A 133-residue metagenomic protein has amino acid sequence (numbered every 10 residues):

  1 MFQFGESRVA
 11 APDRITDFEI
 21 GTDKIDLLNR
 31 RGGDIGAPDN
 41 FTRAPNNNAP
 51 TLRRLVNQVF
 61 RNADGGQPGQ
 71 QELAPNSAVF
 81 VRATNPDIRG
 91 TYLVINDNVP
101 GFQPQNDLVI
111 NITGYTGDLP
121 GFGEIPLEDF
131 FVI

Functional and structural regions predicted by a protein language model:
M1-T51: Acidic, glycine-rich calcium-binding repeat modules characteristic of RTX/beta-roll and related beta-solenoid repeat
L52-I133: Low-complexity acidic/polar repeat-biased segments
